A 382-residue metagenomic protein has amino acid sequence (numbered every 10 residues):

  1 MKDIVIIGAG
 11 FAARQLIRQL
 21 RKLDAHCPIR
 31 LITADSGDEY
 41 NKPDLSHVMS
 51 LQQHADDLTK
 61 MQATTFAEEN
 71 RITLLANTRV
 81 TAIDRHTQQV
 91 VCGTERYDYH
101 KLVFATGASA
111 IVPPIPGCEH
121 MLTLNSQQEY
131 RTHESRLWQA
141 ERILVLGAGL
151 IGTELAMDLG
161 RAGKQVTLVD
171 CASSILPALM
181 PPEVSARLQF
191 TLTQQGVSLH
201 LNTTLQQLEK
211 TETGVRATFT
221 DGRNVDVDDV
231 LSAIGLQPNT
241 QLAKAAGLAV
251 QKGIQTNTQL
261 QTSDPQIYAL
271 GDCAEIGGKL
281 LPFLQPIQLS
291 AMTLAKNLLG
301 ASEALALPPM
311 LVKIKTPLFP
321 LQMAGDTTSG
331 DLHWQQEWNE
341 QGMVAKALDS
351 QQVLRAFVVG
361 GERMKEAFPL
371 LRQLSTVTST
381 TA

Functional and structural regions predicted by a protein language model:
M1-I7, K60-R142, T218-T220, N224 (+2 more regions): FAD-binding core/adjacent interface of flavoenzyme oxidoreductases
K2-D3, C273-E366: Mid-to-C-terminal Rossmann-like scaffold of FAD/NAD(P)H-dependent oxidoreductases
K2-I72, D158-L179: Beta1-alpha1 glycine-rich phosphate/pyrophosphate-binding loop at the start of Rossmann-like nucleotide-binding domains
G8-F11, N125, L146-G149: Glycine-rich Rossmann-fold phosphate-binding loop(s) that bind the pyrophosphate of adenine dinucleotide cofactors
A76-T87, L201-T213: A conserved short coil-to-beta-strand element within the FAD-binding core of flavoproteins
E119-W138, R216, N224-K296: FAD-site-proximal beta/loop scaffold in flavoenzymes
I151, L155-Q207, L305-K313, P317-P320: Rossmann-like dinucleotide-binding cores of NAD(P)H-dependent redox enzymes
R363-T376: A short, polar/charged loop-to-alpha-helix boundary motif
